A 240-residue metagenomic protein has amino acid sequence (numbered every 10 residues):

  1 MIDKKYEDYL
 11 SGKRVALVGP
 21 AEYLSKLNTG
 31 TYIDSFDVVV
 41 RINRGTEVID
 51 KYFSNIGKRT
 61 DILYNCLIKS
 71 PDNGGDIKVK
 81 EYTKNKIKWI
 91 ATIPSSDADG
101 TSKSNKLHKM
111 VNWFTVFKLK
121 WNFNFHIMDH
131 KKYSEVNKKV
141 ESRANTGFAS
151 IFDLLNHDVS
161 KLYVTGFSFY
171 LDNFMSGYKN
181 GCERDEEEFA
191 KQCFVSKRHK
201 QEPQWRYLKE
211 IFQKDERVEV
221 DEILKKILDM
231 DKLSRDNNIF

Functional and structural regions predicted by a protein language model:
M1-F240: Metal-ion/cofactor- or nucleotide/acyl-coenzyme-handling active-site neighborhoods
